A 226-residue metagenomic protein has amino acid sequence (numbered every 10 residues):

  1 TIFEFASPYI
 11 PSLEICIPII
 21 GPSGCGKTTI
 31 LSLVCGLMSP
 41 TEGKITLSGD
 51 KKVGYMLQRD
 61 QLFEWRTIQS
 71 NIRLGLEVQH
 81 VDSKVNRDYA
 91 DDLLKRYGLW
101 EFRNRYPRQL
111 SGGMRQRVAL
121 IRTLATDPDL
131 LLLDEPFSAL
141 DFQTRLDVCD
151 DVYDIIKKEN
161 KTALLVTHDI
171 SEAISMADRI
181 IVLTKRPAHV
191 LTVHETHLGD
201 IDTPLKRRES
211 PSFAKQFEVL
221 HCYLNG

Functional and structural regions predicted by a protein language model:
C35: Helix-to-loop junction immediately C-terminal to a conserved catalytic motif
R66-R73: Short coil-to-helix segment of the ABC ATPase nucleotide-binding domain corresponding to the Q-loop/switch region
R73, K84-F102, D154: Conserved ABC ATPase "signature" region
Y106-L110, M114: Conserved ABC ATPase signature
L120: Hydrophobic anchor residue at the start of the ABC signature
A125-D129: A short, proline-enriched helix->beta-strand linker immediately N-terminal to the Walker B motif in ABC-type P-loop
L131-D134: Catalytic Walker B motif of ABC-type/P-loop ATPase nucleotide-binding domains
